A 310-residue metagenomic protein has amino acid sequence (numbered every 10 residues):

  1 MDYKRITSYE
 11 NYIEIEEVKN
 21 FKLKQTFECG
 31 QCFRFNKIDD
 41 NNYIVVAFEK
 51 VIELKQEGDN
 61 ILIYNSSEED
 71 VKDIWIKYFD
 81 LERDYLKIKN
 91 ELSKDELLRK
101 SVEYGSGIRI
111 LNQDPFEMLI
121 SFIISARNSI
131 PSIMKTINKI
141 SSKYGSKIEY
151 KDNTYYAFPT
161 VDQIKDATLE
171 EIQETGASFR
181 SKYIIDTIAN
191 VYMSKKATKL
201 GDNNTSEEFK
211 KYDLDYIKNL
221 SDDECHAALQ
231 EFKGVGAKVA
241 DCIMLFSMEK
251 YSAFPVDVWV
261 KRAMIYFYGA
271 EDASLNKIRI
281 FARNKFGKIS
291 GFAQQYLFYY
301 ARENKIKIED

Functional and structural regions predicted by a protein language model:
M1-D310: HhH-family (HhH-GPD) DNA N-glycosylase catalytic core used in base-excision repair
